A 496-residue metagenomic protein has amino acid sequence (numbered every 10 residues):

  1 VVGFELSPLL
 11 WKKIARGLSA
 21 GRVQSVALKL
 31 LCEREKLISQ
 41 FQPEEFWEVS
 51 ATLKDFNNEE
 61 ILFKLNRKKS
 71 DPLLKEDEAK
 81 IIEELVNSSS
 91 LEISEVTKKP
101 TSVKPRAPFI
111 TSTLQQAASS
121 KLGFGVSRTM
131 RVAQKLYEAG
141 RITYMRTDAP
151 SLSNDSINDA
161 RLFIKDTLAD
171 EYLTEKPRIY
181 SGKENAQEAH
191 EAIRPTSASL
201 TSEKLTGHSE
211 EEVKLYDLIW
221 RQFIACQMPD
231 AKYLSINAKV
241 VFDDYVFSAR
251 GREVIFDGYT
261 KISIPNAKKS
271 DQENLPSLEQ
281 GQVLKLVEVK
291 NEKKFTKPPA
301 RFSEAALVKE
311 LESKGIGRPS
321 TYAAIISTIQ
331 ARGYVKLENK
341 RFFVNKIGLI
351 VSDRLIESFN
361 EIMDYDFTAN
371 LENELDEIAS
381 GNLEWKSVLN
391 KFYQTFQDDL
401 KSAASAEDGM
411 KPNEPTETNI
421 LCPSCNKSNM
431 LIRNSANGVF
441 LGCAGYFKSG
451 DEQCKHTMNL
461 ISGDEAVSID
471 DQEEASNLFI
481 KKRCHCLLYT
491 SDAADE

Functional and structural regions predicted by a protein language model:
V1-P100, A192-S248, E253: Phosphate-backbone binding and catalysis cores of DNA-processing enzymes
F4, P43, D55-N57, P108 (+5 more regions): Short flexible coil/turn linkers enriched for glycine and charged/polar residues that connect secondary-structure
I14-G17, K98-A107, A117-L122, M145-S153 (+1 more regions): Conserved short loop/turn motifs at secondary-structure junctions
I38-Q40, A79, V126, D148-S491: Basic, low-complexity terminal or inter-domain segments flanking catalytic cores
E44-F56, I61, V96-V126, V132 (+1 more regions): C-terminal accessory/connector segments of nucleic-acid motor ATPases
P105-A117, T143-Y144, P298-E310: Short acidic, hydrophobic short linear motifs in intrinsically disordered regions
D492-E496: A short, hydrophobic C-terminal helix/tail in secreted or cell-surface proteins
